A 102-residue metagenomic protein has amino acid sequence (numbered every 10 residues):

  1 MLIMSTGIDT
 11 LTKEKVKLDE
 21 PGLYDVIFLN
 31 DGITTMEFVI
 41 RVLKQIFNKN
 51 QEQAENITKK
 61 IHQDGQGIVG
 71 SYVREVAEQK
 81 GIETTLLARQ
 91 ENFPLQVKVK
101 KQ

Functional and structural regions predicted by a protein language model:
L2-Q102: Terminal domain-initiation and capping elements
